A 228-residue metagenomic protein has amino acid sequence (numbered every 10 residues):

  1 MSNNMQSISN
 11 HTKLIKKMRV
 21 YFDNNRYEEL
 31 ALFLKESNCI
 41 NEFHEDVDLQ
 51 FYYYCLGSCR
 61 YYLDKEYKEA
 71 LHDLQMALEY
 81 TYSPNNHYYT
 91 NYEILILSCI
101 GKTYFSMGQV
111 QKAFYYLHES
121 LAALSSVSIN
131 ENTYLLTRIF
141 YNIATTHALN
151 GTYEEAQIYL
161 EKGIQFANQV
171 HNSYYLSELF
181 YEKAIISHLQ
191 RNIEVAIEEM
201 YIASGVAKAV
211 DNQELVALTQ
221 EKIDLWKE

Functional and structural regions predicted by a protein language model:
I8, V47-L49, P84, Y88-N91 (+3 more regions): Residue signature of alpha-solenoid helical repeat architecture, marking inter-repeat boundaries and helix-start
T12, F51, Y88, L95 (+4 more regions): Residue register of alpha-helical TPR repeats
K17, L56-G57, I100, I143 (+4 more regions): Structural register within alpha-helical repeat arrays
Y21, R60-Y61, L97, Y104 (+5 more regions): Residue at a conserved register position within TPR or TPR-like alpha-solenoid repeats
Y21-E36, L63-E79, V110-L121, T152-E161 (+1 more regions): Helix-turn-helix repeat elements of alpha-solenoid scaffolds
N24, L63-D64, I100, M107 (+6 more regions): Structural motif corresponding to the intra-repeat A-B loop/turn of tetratricopeptide repeats
L34-E42, Q75-N86, H118-I129, E161-N172 (+2 more regions): Amphipathic alpha-helical segments of tetratricopeptide repeats
I96-H171, Y175: Alpha-helical adaptor scaffolds
